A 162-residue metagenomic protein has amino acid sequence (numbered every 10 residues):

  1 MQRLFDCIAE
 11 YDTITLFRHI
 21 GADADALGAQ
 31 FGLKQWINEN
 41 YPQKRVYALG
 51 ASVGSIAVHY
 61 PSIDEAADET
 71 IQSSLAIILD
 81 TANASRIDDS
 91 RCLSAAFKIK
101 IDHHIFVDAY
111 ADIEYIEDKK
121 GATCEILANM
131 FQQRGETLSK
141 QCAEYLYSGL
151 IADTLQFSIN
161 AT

Functional and structural regions predicted by a protein language model:
M1-T162: Replace "Mg2+/Mn2+-dependent" with "divalent metal-dependent
